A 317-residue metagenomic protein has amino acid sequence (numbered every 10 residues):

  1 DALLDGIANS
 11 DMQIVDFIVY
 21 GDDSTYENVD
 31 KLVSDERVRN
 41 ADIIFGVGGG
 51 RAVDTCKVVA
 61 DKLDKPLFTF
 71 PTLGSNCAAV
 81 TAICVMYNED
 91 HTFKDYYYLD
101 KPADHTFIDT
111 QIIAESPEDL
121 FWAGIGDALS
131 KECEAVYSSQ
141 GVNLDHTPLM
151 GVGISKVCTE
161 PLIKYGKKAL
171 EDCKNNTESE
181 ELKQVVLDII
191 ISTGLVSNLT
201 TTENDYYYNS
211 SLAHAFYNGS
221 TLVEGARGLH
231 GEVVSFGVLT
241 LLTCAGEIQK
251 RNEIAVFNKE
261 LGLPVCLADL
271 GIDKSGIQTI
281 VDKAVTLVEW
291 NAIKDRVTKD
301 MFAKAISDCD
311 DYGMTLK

Functional and structural regions predicted by a protein language model:
D1, Y26, R51-V58, C77-V80: Short glycine/serine/threonine-rich phosphate/pyrophosphate-binding segments that cradle anionic phosphate groups
D1-D42, L267: ATP/NTP phosphate-donor binding region
L3-I7, L32, V59-K62, A82-V85: Short, glycine/charged-enriched secondary-structure capping and boundary segments
E36-V59, L63-G74: A short, small-residue-rich loop immediately preceding and capping a beta-strand
K62-S155: A glycine/threonine-rich phosphate-anchoring loop and its flanking beta-alpha core in nucleotide/phosphate-binding
L144-F257: Active-site segments that bind and position negatively charged phosphate/pyrophosphate groups
E247-K317: C-terminal charged capping/lid subdomain of soluble metabolic enzymes
